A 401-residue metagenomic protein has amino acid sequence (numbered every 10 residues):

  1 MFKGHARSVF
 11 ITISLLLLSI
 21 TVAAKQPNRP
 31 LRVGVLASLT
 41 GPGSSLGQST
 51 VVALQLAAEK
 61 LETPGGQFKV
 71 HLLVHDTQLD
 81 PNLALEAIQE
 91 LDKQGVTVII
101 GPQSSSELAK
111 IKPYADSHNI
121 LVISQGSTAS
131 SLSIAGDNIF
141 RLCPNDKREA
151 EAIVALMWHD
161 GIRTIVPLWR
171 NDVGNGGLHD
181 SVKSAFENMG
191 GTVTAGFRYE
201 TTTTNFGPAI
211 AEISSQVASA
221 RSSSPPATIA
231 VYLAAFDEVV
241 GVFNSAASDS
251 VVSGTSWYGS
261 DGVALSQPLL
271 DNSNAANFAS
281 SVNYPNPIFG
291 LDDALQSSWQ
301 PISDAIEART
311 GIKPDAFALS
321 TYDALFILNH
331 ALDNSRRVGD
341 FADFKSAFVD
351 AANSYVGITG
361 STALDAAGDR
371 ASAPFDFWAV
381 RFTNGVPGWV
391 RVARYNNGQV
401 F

Functional and structural regions predicted by a protein language model:
M1-R32, T63, D92, F401: Short, low-complexity disordered leader/linker segments with a strong preference for bacterial N-terminal type II
K25-P30, S45-V52, K60-S133, L142 (+2 more regions): Beta-alpha junction/loop-to-helix N-cap segments that form part of ligand/metal-binding clefts
G34-Q55, H75-P81, Q103, N171-N175 (+1 more regions): Extracytoplasmic "Venus flytrap"
V35, L91-Q103, I123-Q125, V166-W169 (+4 more regions): Periplasmic-binding protein-like
Q55-K60, F326-R336: Short glycine/serine- and small hydrophobic-enriched flexible loop segments
E86, A129-S131, D137-D249, L291-S297 (+1 more regions): Extracellular/periplasmic Venus flytrap/periplasmic-binding protein
S245-Y322, S335, V392, N396-V400: Extracellular/periplasmic periplasmic-binding protein-like sensory domains
A305-L319, N329-W389, V400: Segments of small-molecule ligand-sensing domains
